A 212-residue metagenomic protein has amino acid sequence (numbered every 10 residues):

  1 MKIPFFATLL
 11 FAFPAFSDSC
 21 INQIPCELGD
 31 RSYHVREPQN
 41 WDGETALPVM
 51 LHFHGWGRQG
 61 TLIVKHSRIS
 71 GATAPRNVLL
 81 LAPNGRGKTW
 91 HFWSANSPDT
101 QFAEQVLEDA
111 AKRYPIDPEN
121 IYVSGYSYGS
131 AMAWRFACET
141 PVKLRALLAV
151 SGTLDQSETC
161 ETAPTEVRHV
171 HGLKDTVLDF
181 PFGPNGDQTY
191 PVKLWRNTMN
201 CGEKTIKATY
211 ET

Functional and structural regions predicted by a protein language model:
I3-F13: Sec-dependent N-terminal signal peptides
A15-V49, T61, P75, L79 (+5 more regions): A domain-start/cap signature at the N-terminus of enzymes
W41-W90, L144, Q156-S157, V177-F180: Short substrate-entry loop that stabilizes the transition state in hydrolases
S94-Y114, R135: Alpha/beta-hydrolase active-site loop
P115-S127: Alpha/beta-hydrolase fold nucleophile elbow
T162-V167: Short, proline-enriched alpha-helix->beta-strand connector loops that line the catalytic pocket of alpha/beta-hydrolase
H169-H171: Short beta-strand/loop motif that positions the catalytic acidic residue of the alpha/beta-hydrolase fold
L173-K207: Accessory cap/linker subdomain of secreted extracellular hydrolases
